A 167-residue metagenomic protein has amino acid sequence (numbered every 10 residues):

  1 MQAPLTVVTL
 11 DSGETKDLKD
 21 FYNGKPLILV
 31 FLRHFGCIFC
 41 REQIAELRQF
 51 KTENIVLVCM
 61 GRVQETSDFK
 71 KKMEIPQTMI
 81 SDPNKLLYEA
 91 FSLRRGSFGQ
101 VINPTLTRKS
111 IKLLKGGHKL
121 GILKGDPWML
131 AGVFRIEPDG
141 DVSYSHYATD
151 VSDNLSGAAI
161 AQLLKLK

Functional and structural regions predicted by a protein language model:
M1-D20, E42: N-terminal "domain-start" segment that seeds a small globular fold
A3-P4, I28, L130-G132: Short loop/turn microsegments at loop-to-beta-strand junctions
G13, N23-G24, W128: A generic fold-level signal
L18-R48, N54, V58: Short active-site neighborhood of thiol/selenol oxidoreductases, capturing the structured segment around
H34-F35, G61, D139, A148: Residue-level signal for short, function-critical loop segments
E42-A90: Structural microenvironment flanking redox-active thiols in thiol-disulfide oxidoreductases
D82-S152: Thiol/selenol-based redox catalytic cores and closely related redox-interacting motifs
V151-L166: A short, polar/charged loop-to-alpha-helix boundary motif
